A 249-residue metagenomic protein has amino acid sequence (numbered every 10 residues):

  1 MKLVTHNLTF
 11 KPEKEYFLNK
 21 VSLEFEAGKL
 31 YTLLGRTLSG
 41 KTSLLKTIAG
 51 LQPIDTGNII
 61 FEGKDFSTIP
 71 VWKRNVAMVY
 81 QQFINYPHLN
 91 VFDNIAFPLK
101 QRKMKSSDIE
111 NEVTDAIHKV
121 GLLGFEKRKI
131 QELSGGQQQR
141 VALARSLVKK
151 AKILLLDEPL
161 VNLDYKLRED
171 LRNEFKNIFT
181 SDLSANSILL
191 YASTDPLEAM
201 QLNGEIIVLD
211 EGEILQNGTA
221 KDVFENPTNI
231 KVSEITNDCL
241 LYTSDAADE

Functional and structural regions predicted by a protein language model:
D65-Y80, Q101, V223, P227: ABC ATPase NBD coupling module
S107-F125, K176-T180: Conserved ABC ATPase "signature" region
K129-L133, Q137: Conserved ABC ATPase signature
V148-K152: A short, proline-enriched helix->beta-strand linker immediately N-terminal to the Walker B motif in ABC-type P-loop
E211-G212: Conserved ABC ATPase "signature" C-loop
N217-G218, N226: ABC ATPase "signature
Y242-E249: Conserved small/polar residues in nucleotide/adenosyl-binding loops
